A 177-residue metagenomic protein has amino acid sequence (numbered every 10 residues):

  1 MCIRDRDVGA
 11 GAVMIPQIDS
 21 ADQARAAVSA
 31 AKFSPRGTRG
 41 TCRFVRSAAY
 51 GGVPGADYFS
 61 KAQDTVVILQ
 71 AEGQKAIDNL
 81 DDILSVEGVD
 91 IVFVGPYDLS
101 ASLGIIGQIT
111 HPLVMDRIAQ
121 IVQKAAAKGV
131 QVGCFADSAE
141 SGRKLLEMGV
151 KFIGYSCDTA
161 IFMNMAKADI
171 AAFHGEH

Functional and structural regions predicted by a protein language model:
M1-I3: Short, small-residue-biased leader/transition segments that mark boundaries at the very start of proteins
R6-D7, L84-S85, L146: Non-catalytic positions within long, well-ordered alpha-helices that form the structural scaffold/packing of enzyme
A10-E87, D98: Conserved anion-binding
Q17, P96, A136, C157: Short secondary-structure boundary segments
A21-G37, T159-H177: C-terminal helical cap(s) of enzyme catalytic domains, especially alpha/beta-barrels
V94-T110: Glycine-rich, proline-tolerant flexible connector loops at the mouths of alpha/beta enzymes
G142-T159: Short, electropositive alpha-helical surface patch
